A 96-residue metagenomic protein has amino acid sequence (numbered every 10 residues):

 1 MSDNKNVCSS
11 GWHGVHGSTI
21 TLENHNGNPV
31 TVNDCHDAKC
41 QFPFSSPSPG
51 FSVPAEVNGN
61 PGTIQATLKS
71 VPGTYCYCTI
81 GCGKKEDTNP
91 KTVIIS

Functional and structural regions predicted by a protein language model:
M1-I20, H25: N-terminal edge beta-strand
M1-N4, T31-N33, L68: Secretory-pathway extracellular proteins and peptide precursors enriched for disulfide-bonded cysteines
V7-S9, D34-Q41, Y75-G83: Sequence contexts marking disulfide-bonded cysteines in secreted/extracellular proteins
H16-A55, N60: Contiguous segments within soluble domain cores/interaction surfaces
F51-S96: Extracellular/periplasmic metallocenter environments
